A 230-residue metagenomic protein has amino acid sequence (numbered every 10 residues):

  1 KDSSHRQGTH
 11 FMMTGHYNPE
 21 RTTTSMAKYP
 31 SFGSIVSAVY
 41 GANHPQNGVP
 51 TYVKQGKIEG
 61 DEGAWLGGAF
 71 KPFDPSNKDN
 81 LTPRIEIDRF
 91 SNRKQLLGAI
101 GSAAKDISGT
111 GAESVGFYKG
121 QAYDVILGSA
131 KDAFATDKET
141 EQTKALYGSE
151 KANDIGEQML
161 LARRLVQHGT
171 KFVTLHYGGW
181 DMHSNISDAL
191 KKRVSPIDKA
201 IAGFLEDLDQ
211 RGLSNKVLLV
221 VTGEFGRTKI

Functional and structural regions predicted by a protein language model:
K1-I230: Ligand-binding pockets and gating/stacking loops
